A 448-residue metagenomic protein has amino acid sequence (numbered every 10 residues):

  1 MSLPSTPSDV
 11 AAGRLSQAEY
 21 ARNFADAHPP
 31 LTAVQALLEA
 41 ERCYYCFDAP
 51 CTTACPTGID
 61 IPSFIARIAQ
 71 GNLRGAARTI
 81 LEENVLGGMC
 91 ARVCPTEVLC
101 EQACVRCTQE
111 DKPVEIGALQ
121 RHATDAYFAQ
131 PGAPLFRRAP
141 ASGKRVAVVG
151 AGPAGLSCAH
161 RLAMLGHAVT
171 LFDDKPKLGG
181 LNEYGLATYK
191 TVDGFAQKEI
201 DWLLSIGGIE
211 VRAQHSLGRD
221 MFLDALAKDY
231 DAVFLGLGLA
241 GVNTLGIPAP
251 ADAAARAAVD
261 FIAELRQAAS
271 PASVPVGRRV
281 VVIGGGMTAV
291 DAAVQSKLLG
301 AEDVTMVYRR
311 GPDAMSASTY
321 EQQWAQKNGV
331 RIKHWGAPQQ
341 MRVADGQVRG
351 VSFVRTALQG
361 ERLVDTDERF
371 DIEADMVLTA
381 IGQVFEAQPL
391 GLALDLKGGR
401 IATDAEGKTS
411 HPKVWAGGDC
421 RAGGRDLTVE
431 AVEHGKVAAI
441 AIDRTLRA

Functional and structural regions predicted by a protein language model:
M1-P140, V233-A253, V343-V348, A374 (+4 more regions): Ferredoxin-type iron-sulfur electron-transfer modules and their immediate structural context
V85, G152-P153, K177, G286-T288 (+1 more regions): Residue-level detector of alpha-helix initiation sites
H122-P140, D201-R219, V242-L299, L396-S410: Glycine-rich dinucleotide-binding loop and its adjacent helix/turn
P140, R145-V149, Q197-I247, Q340-S352 (+2 more regions): Feature captures the FAD/FMN-dependent oxidoreductase FAD-binding
R145-T170, A289-K297: N-terminal Rossmann-like FAD-binding beta1-loop-alpha1 element of flavoenzymes
A168-L171, K175-S205, E210-R212, A293-Q340 (+1 more regions): Rossmann-like dinucleotide-binding cores of NAD(P)H-dependent redox enzymes
V242-A254, A272-H334, E433-R444: Rossmann-like dinucleotide-binding core of oxidoreductases
A253-G277, E361-R425: FAD-site-proximal beta/loop scaffold in flavoenzymes
